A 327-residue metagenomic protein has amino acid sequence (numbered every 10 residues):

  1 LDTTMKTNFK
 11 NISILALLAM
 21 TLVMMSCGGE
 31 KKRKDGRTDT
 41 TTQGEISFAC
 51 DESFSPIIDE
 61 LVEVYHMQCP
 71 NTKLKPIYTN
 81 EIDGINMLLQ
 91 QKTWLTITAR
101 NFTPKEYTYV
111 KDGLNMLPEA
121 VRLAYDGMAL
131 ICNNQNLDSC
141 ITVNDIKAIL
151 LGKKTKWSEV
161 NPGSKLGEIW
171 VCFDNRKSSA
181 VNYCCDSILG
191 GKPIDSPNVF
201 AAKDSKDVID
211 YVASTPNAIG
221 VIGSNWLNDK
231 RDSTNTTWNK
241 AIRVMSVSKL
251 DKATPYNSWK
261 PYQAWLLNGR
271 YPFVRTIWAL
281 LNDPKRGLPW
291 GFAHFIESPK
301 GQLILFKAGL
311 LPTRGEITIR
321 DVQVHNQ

Functional and structural regions predicted by a protein language model:
L1-T4: Short, Lys/Arg-enriched N-terminal segments with co-localized hydrophobic residues within the first ~10-30 amino acids
K6-A16: Bacterial N-terminal signal peptides that target proteins for export
V23-S26: C-terminal motif of bacterial Sec signal peptides marking the signal peptidase cleavage site
G28-I77, E81-I82, N86-L89, V121-A124 (+1 more regions): Exported/periplasmic ABC-transporter solute-binding proteins
E81-G113, N228-D232: Pocket-flanking alpha-helical
N115-E119: Periplasmic N-terminal soluble interaction domains immediately after the signal peptide in Gram-negative
